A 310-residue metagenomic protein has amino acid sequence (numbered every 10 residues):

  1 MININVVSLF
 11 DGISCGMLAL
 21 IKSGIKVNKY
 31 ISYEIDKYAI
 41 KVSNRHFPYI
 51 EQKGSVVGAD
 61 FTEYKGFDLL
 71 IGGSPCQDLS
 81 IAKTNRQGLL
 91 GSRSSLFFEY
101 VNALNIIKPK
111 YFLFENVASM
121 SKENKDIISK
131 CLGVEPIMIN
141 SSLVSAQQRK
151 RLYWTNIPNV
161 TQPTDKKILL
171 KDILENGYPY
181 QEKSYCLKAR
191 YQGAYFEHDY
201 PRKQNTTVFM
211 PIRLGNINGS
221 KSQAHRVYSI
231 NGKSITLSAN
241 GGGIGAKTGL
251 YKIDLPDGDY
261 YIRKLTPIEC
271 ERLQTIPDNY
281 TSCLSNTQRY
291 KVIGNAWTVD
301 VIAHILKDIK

Functional and structural regions predicted by a protein language model:
M1-K310: Conserved active-site and SAM-binding loop architecture of S-adenosyl-L-methionine-dependent nucleic-acid
